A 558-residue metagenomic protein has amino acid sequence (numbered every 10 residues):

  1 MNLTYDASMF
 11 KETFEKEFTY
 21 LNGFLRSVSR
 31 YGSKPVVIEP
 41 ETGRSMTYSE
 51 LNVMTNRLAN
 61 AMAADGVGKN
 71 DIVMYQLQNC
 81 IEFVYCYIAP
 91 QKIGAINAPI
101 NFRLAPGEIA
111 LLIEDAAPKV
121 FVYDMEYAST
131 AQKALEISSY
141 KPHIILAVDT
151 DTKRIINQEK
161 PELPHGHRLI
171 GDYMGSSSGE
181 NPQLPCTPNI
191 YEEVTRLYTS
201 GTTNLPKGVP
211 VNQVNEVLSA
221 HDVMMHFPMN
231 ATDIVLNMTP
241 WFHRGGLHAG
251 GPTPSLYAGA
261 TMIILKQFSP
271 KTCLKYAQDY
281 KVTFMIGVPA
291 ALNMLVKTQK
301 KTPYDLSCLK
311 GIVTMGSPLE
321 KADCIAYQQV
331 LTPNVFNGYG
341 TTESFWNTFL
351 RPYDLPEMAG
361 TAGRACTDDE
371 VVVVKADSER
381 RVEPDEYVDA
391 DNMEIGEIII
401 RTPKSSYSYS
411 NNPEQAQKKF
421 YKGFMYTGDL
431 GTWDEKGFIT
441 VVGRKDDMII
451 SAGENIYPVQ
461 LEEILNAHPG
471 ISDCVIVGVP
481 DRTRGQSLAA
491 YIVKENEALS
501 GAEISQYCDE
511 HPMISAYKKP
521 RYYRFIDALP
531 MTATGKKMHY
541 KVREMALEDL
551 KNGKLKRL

Functional and structural regions predicted by a protein language model:
S33, A147, E162-Y198, L205 (+1 more regions): Conserved pre-ATP/AMP-binding loop-to-beta segment of ANL
S33-C80, V84-I88, A105-A110, E114: Conserved AMP-binding/adenylate-forming core of the ANL superfamily
S45-S49, P185, V194-L218: Conserved AMP-binding A3 loop
A64-D65, K92-D172, E495-N496: Structural core segment of the AMP-binding/adenylate-forming
L104, L111, F121-Y123, M285 (+6 more regions): AMP-binding/adenylate-forming catalytic core of the ANL superfamily
V217-I234, F242-F284, M294-Q299, A376: Conserved AMP-binding/adenylation subdomain of ANL enzymes
V282-G287, V296-M358, C366, E370: Gly/Ser/Thr-rich phosphate-binding loop
M513-K537, G553-L558: AMP-binding/adenylate-forming catalytic domain of the ANL superfamily
